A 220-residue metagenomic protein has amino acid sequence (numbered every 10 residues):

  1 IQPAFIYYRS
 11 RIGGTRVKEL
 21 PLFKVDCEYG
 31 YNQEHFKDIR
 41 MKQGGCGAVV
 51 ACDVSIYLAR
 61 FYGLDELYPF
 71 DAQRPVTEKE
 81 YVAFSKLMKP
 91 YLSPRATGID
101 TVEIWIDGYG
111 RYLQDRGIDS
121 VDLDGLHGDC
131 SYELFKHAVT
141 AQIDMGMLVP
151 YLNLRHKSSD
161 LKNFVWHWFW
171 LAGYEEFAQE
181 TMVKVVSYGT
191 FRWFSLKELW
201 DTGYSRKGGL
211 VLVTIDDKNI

Functional and structural regions predicted by a protein language model:
Q2-E103: Active-site-adjacent structural segments surrounding the nucleophilic cysteine of cysteine proteases and isopeptidases
D53, R155-S158, T190-F191: Solvent-exposed loop/turn segments at secondary-structure junctions within structured extracellular/periplasmic domains
I56, R60, K157, L196-E198: Conserved catalytic or regulatory cores that recognize and/or transform ribose-phosphate-containing ligands
L87-Y91, Y112, A138, Q142 (+1 more regions): Residues that form generic nucleotide/phosphate-binding pockets
R95, R116, G146-P150: Short secondary-structure junctions and interdomain/linker hinges
D107-V139: Charged linear interaction tracts used for macromolecular binding and regulation
H127-K184, N219: Active-site-adjacent substructure of cysteine-protease-like catalytic cores
K162, A172-I220: Noncatalytic regulatory segments and standalone regulatory/sensor domains
